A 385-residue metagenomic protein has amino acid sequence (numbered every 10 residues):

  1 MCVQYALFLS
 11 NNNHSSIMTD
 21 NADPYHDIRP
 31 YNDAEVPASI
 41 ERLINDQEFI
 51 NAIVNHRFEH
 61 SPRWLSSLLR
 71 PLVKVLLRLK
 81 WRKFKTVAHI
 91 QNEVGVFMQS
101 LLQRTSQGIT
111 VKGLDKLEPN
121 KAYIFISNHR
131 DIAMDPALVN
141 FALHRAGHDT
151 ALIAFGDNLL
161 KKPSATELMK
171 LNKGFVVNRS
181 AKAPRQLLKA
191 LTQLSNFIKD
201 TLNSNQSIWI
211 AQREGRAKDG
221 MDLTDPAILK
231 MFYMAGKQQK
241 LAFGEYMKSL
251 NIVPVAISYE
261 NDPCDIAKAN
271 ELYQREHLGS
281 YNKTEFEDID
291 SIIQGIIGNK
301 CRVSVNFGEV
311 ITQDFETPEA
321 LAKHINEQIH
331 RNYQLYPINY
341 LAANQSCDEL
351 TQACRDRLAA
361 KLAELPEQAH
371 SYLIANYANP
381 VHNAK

Functional and structural regions predicted by a protein language model:
C2-Y123, R130-D149, D157-P163, T192-Q193 (+3 more regions): Membrane-interfacial terminal anchoring regions of lipid-handling membrane enzymes
A122-Y123, S180-A181, R213-G215: Glycine- and acidic
I124-I126, A154, V176, W209-A211: Structural motif
L152, G156-S180, P184, L188: Conserved nucleotide-cofactor-binding alpha/beta core module
K170-K173, Q206, E214: Eukaryotic endomembrane system proteins
